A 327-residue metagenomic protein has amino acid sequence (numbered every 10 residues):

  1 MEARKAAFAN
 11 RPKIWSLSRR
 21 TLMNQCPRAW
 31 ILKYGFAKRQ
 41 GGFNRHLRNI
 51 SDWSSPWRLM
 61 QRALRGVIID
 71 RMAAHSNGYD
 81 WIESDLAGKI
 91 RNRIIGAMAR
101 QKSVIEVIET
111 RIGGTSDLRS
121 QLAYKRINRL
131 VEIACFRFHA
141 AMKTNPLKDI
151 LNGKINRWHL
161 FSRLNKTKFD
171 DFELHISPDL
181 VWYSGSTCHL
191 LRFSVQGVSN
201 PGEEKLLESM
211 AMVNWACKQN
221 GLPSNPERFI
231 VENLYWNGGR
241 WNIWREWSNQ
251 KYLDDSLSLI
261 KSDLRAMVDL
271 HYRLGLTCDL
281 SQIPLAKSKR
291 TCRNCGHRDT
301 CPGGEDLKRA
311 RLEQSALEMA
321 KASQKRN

Functional and structural regions predicted by a protein language model:
M1-D85: Charged, glycine-rich intrinsically disordered N-terminal tails and low-complexity linkers that flank
E2-A7, W30-N44, D85-S116, V181-C188 (+1 more regions): Short, compositionally biased low-complexity segments
K13, L17, T21, I50-R58 (+4 more regions): Short, charged/polar micro-motifs that form catalytic or ligand-binding hotspots
R19-A37, D171-V181, S256-R265: An acidic intrinsically disordered interaction segment
V67-K154: A non-catalytic, helix-rich entry segment at domain boundaries
I150-S209: Non-catalytic protein-protein interaction segments used by genome-maintenance enzymes to assemble and couple activities
L207, A211-Q324: Metal-dependent nuclease catalytic regions and adjoining charged, substrate-binding loops involved in nucleic-acid end
